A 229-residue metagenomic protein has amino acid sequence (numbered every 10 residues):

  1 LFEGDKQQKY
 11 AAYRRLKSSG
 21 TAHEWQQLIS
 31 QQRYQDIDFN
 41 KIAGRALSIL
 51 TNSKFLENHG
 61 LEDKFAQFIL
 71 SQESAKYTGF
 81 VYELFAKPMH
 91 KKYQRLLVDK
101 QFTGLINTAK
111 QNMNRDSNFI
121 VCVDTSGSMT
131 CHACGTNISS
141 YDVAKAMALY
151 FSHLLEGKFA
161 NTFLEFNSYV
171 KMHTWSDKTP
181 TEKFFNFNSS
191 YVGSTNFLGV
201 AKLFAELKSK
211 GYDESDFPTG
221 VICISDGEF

Functional and structural regions predicted by a protein language model:
L1-Y141, H153-F229: Long lumenal/extracellular ectodomains of secretory and single-pass membrane proteins
K145: Catalytic core segments in nucleotide and nucleic-acid processing enzymes
